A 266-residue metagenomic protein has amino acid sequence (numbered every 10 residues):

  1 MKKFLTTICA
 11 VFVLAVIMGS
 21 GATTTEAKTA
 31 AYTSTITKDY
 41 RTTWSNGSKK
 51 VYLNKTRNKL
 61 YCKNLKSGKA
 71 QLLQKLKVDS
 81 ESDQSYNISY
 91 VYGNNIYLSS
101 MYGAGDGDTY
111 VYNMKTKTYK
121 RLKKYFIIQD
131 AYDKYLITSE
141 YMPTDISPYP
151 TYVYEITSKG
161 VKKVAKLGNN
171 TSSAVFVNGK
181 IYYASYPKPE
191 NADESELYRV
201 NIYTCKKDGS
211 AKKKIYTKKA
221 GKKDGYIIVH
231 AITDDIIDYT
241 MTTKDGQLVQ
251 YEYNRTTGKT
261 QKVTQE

Functional and structural regions predicted by a protein language model:
M1-T6: Positively charged n-region of N-terminal signal peptides that target proteins for export
C9-G19: Bacterial N-terminal signal peptides
I17-A31: Sec-dependent signal peptide cleavage junction
A27-T35, T56-K77, G103-K123, D145-L167 (+2 more regions): Surface-exposed loop/turn elements that mediate protein-protein interactions on large endomembrane-trafficking
T35-S45, S80-V91, K123-K134, G168-N178 (+2 more regions): Repeated scaffold domains used in trafficking and secretory/extracellular systems, primarily beta-propellers
S45, L53-K55, Y90-V91, Y112-M114 (+6 more regions): Generic beta-strand structural signal
Y52-L53, I96-S99, L136-S139, I181-S185 (+1 more regions): Residue position within the beta-strands of beta-propeller blades
Y141-P148, S185-L197: Short, conserved, GDST-rich strand-edge loop motifs in beta-rich repeat architectures
